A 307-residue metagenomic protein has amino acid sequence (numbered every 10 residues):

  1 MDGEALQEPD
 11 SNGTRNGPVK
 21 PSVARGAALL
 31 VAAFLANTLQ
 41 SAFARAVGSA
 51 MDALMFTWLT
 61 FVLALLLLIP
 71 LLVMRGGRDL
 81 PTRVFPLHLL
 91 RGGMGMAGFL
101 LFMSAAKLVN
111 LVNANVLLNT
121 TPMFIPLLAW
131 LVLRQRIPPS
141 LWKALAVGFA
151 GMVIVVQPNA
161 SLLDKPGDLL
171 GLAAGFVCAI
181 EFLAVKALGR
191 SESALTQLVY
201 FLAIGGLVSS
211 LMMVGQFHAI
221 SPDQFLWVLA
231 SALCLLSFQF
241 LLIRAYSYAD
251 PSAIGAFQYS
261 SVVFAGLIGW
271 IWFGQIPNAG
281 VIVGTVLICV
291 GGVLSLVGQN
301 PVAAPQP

Functional and structural regions predicted by a protein language model:
D2-G13, R25-G26, A50-A97, V177-E181 (+1 more regions): Transmembrane alpha-helices of multi-pass small-molecule transport proteins
A24-A33, L72, G77-L101, P166-A174 (+1 more regions): Loop-to-transmembrane-helix transition segments
F34-A42, I69, G92, M96-L100 (+8 more regions): Hydrophobic/small/kink-forming positions within alpha-helical transmembrane segments of polytopic membrane proteins
T38, A42-R45, A53, L68 (+3 more regions): Transmembrane alpha-helical segments that form core, pore/gating elements of small-molecule transporters/exporters
L39, G77-N113, L118, I154 (+1 more regions): Specific transmembrane alpha-helical segments of multi-pass solute transporters/efflux pumps, especially DMT/EamA
L59, N115-T120, L188-I204, Q239-W270: Helix-helix packing/entry segments at the starts of transmembrane helices
T121-K143, V263-I282: C-terminal transmembrane-helix exit sites in multi-pass transporters
S140-Q157, G280-Q299: Hydrophobic transmembrane alpha-helices of multi-pass small-molecule transport proteins
